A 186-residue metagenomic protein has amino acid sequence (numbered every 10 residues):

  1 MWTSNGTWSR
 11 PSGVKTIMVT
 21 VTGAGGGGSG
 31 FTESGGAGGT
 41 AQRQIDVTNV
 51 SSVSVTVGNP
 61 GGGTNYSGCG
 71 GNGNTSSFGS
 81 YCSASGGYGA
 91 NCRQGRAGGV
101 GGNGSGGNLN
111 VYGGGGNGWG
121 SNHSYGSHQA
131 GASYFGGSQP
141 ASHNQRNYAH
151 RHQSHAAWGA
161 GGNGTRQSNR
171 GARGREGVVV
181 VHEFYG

Functional and structural regions predicted by a protein language model:
M1-W2, G99: Disulfide-bonded cysteine-rich modules in secreted/extracellular proteins, activating on the conserved Cys frameworks
T3, P11, V21-S80, S105 (+1 more regions): Glycine-rich strand-loop-strand elements at beta-sheet edges
G6, K15-I17: Structural beta-strand segments of beta-rich domains
G6-W8, G186: Viral virion structural and adsorption modules
T7, S51, G89-R93: A short acidic, often aromatic-flanked loop/helix-cap motif at beta-alpha or helix-coil junctions that lines enzyme
T16, G86, G174-G186: C-terminal interaction-tip segments
S83-Q153: Acidic, glycine-rich loop-and-strand cores that form catalytic or ligand-binding grooves in diverse globular domains
H143-R175: C-terminal, surface-exposed recognition/capping segments
